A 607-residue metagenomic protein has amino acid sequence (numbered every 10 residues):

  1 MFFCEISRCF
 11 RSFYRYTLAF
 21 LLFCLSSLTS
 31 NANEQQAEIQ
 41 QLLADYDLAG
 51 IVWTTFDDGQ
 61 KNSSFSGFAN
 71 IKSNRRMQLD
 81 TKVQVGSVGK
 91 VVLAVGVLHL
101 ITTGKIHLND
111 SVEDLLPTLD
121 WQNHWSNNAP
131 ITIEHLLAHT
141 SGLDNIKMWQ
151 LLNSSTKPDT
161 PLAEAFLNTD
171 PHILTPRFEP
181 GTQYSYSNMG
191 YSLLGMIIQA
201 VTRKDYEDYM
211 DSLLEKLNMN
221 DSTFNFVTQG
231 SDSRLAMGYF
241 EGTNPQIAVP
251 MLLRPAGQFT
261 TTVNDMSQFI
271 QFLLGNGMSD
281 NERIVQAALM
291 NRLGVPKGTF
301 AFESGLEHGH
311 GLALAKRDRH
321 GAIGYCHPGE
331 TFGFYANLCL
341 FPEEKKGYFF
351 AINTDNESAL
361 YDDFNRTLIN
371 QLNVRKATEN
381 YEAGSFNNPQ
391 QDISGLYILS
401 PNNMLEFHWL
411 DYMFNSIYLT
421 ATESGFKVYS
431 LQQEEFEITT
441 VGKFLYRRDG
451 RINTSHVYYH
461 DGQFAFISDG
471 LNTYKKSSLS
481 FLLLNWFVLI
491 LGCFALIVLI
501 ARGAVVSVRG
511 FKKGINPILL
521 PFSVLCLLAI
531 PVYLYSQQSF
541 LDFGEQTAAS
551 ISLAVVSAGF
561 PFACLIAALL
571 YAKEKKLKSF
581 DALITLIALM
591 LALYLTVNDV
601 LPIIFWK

Functional and structural regions predicted by a protein language model:
M1-S12: N-terminal secretory signal peptides that target proteins for export/translocation
T17-S27: Bacterial N-terminal signal peptides
S30-A32: Boundary at the C-terminal end of the N-terminal hydrophobic targeting segment
Q35-V83, K105-H107, W121-S126, S154-D159 (+1 more regions): Short, conserved catalytic-motif segment at the N-terminal edge
G59, Q84-V112, Y191-Q199, M266 (+1 more regions): Active-site SXXK
Q60, F65-I71, H124-P342: Short, surface-exposed loop or secondary-structure junction motifs that flank catalytic or metal-binding residues
N62-S64, N337-T354, A465-D469: Short, well-ordered beta-strand elements
D362-K607: Peripheral terminal and inter-domain segments
